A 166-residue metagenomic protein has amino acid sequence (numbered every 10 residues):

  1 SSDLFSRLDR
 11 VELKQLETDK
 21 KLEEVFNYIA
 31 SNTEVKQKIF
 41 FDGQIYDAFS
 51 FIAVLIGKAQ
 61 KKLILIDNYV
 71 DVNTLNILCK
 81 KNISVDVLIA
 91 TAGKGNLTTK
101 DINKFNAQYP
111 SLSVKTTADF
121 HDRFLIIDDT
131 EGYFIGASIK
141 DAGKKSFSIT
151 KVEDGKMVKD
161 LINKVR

Functional and structural regions predicted by a protein language model:
S2-F49, K58, I64, V70-R166: PLD/PLD-like phosphodiesterase catalytic module centered on the HKD motif
